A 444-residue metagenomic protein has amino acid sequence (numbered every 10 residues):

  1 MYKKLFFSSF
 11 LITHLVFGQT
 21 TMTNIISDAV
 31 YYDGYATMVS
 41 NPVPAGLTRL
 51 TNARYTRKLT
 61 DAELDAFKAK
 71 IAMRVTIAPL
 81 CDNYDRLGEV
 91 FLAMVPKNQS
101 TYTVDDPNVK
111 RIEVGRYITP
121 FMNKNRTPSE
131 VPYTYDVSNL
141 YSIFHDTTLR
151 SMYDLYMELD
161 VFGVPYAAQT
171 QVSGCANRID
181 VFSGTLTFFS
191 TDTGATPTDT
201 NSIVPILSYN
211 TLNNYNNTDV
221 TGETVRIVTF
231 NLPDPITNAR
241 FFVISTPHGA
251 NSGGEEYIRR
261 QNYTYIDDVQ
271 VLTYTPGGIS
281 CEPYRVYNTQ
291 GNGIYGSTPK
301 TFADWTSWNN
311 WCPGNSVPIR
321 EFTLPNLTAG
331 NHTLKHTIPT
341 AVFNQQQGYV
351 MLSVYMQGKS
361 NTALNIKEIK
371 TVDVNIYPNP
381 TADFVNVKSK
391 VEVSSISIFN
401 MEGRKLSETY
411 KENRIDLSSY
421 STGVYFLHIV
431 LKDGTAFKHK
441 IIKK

Functional and structural regions predicted by a protein language model:
M1-T23, A363-I366, N379, R404 (+3 more regions): Bacterial Sec-dependent N-terminal signal peptides
K3, S202, N375-Y377: Compositionally biased, intrinsically disordered/low-complexity regions enriched for serine, proline and threonine
S9, L64, N177, T221 (+9 more regions): Sterically constrained small-residue positions within well-ordered secondary structures of folded domains
F10, F17, N24, A36 (+6 more regions): Hydrophobic transmembrane signal anchors and adjacent membrane-proximal interface regions, especially in viral
Q19-A363: Extracellular/secretory-pathway and virion-surface proteins
I369-K444: C-terminal outer-membrane/trafficking sorting elements
